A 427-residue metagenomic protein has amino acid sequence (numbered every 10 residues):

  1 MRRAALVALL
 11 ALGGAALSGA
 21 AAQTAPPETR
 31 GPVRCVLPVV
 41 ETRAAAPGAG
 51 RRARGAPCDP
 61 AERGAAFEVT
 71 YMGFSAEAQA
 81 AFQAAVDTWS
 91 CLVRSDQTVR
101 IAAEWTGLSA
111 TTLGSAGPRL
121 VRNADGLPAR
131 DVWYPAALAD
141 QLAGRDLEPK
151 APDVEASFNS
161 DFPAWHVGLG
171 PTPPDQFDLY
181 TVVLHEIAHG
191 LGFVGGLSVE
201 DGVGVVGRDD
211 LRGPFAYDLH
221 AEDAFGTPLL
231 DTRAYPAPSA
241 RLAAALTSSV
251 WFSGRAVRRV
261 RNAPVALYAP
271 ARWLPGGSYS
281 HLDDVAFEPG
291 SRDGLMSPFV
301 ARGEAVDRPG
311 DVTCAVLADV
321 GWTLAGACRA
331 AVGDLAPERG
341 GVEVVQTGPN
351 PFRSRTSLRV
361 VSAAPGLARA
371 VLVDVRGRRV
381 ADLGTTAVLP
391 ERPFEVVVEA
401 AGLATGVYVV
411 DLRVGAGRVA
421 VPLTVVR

Functional and structural regions predicted by a protein language model:
V7-A16: Bacterial N-terminal signal peptides
Q23-L184, H189-C328: Extracellular zinc-dependent metalloprotease catalytic-domain scaffold
R100, R369-V373: Beta-strand signatures of extracellular beta-sandwich domains
L335-S362, V373-R378, T405, T424-R427: Surface-exposed, proline-anchored Ser/Thr-rich loop/turn motifs
R353, E391-R392: Solvent-exposed, conformationally flexible loop/turn segments
A363-L367: Short proline/glycine-enriched turn/loop motifs at strand-loop junctions of beta-rich domains
A381-V388: Solvent-exposed serine/threonine-rich low-complexity stretches and specific carbohydrate-binding patches
T386, V397, A401-R427: C-terminal tail/sorting-segment detector
